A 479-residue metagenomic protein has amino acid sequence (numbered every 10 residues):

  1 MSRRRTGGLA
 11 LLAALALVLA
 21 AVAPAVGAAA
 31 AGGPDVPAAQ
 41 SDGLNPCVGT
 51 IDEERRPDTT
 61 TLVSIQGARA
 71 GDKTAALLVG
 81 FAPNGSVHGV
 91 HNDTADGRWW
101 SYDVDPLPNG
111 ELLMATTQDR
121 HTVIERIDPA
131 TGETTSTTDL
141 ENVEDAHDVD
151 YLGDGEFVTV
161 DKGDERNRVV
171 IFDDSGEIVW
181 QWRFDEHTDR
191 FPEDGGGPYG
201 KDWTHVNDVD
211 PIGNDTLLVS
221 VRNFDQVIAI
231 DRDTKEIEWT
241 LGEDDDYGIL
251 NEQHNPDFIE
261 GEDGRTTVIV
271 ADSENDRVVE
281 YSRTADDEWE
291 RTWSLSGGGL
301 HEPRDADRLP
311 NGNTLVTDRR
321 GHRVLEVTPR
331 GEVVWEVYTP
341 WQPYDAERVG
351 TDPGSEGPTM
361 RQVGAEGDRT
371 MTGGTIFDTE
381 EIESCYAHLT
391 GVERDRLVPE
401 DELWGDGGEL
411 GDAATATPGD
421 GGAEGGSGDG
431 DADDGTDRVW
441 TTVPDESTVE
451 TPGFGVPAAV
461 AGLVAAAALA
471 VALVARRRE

Functional and structural regions predicted by a protein language model:
M1-A365, T379, T417, D437-E479: Hydrophobic alpha-helical segments
Q362-E450: C-terminal low-complexity, Ser/Thr- and acidic/Pro-rich disordered "stalk" regions positioned immediately N-terminal
